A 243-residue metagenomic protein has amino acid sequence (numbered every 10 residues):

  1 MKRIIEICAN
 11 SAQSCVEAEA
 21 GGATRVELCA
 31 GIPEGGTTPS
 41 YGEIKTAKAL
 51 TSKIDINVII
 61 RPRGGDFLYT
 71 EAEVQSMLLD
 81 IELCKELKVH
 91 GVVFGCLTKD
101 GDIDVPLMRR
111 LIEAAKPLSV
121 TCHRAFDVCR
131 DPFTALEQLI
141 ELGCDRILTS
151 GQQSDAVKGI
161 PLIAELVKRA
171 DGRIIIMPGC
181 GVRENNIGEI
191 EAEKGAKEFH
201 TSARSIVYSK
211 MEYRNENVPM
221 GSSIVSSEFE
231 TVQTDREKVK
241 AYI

Functional and structural regions predicted by a protein language model:
R3-A9, V26-L28, I56-I60, V92-F94 (+4 more regions): Hydrophobic faces of well-ordered beta-strands that scaffold small-molecule active sites in alpha/beta enzyme cores
N10-A20, L68-I81, D127-L142, L166 (+2 more regions): Catalytic cores of alpha/beta
A12-V16, I32-D55, A72-Q75, C96-K116 (+5 more regions): Active-site-adjacent beta->alpha loops and helix N-cap segments on the catalytic face of soluble alpha/beta enzymes
E19-V26, T51-K53, K88-G91, A114-L118 (+3 more regions): Glycine-enriched alpha-helix->loop->beta-strand junction motifs that scaffold or abut catalytic
R25-T37, L83, L87-K99, C144-V157 (+1 more regions): Glycine-rich phosphate-binding active-site loops on the catalytic face of alpha/beta enzymes
G64: Cys/His-rich Zn2+-coordinating "finger/knuckle" modules used by eukaryotic regulatory proteins
S119-V157: Histidine/lysine/aspartate-rich catalytic loop segments that bind and position anionic ligands
A170-I243: C-terminal alpha-helical cap/extension of soluble enzyme domains
